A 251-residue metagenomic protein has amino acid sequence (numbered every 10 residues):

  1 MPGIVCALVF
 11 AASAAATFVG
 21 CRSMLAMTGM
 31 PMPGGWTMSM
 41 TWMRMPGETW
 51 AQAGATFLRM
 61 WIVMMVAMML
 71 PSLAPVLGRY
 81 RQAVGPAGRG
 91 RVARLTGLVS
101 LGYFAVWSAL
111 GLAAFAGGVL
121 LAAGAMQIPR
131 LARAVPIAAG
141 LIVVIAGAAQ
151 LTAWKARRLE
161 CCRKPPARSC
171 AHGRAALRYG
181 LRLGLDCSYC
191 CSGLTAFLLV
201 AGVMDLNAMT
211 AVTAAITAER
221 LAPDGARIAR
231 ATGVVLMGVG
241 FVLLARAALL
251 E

Functional and structural regions predicted by a protein language model:
M1-I62, P86-G88, A125-L131, A153-A171 (+2 more regions): Histidine-/acidic- and/or cysteine-rich, low-complexity loops and terminal segments associated with membrane
P2, C6, Q52-F57, R91 (+5 more regions): Residue-level signature of transmembrane alpha-helical entry/exit and packing/kink sites in multi-pass membrane
M24, M68, V144, C187 (+1 more regions): Divalent metal-coordination and catalytic microenvironments
A55-Q82, L101-L110, G147-R163, A167-R220: Functional transmembrane helices that embed catalytic/metal-coordinating motifs
P71-I128: Hydrophobic alpha-helical segments and helix pairs
A113-F115, D186, C190, A196 (+1 more regions): Hydrophobic alpha-helical transmembrane segments in multi-pass integral membrane proteins
A215-V239: Interfacial loop-to-transmembrane junctions
